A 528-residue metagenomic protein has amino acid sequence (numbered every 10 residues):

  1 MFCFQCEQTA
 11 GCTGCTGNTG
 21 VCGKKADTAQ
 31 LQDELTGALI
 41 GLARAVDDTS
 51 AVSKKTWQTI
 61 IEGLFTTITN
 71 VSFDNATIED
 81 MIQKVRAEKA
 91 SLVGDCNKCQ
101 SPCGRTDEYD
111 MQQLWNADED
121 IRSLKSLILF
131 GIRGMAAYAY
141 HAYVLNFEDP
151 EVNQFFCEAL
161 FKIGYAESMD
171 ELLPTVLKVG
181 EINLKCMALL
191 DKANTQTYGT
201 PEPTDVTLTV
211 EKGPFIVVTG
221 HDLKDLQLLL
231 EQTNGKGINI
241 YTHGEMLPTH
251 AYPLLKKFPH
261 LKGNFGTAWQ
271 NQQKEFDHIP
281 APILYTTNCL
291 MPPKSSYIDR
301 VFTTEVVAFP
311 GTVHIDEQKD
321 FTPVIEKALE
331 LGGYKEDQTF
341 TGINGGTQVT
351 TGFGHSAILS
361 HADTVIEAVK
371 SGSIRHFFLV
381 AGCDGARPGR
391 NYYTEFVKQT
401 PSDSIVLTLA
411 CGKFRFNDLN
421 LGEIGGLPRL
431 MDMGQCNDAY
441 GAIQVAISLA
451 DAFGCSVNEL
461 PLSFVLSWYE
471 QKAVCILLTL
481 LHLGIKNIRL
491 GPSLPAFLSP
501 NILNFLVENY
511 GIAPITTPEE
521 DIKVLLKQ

Functional and structural regions predicted by a protein language model:
M1-G213, V217, G237, G244-M246 (+1 more regions): Long, compositionally biased, glycine/small-hydrophobic-enriched stretches that function as flexible linkers, tethers
M1-T28, Q32-D33, G37-G41, K178-Q528: Anaerobic metallocofactor- and corrinoid-dependent redox/one-carbon enzyme cores, especially those from methanogenesis
